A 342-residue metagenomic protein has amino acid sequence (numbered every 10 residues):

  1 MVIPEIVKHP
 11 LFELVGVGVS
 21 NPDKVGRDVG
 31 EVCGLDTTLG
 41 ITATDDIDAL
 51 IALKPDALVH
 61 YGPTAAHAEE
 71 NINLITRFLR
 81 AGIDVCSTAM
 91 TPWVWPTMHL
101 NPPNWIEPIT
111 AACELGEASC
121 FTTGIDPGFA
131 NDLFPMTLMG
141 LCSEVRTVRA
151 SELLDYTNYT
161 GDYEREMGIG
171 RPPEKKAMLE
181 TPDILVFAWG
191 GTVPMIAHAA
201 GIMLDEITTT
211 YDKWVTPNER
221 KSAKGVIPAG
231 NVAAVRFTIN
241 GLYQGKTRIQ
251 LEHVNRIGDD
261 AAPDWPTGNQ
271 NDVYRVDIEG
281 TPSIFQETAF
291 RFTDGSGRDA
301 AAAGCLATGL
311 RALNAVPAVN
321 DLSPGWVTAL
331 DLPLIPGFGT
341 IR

Functional and structural regions predicted by a protein language model:
M1, D45, L53, N73 (+7 more regions): Conserved active-site and cofactor/substrate-binding residues in soluble primary-metabolism enzymes
M1-A81, G201, G304: N-terminal glycine-/serine-/threonine-rich beta1-alpha1-beta2 phosphate-ribose binding loop of Rossmann-like
S20-P22, P63, I83, M90-W93 (+2 more regions): Short, ordered loop/turn segments at secondary-structure junctions
E69-T76, R80-A81, A89-A118: Rossmann-fold NAD(P)-binding glycine/threonine-rich loop
F129-L141: Alpha-helical support elements that line or immediately flank enzyme active sites and cofactor-binding pockets
M139-D264, D272-Y274, A302: Active-site-lining helix/loop region of Rossmann-like oxidoreductase modules
S222-R342: C-terminal active-site/capping subdomain that shapes the small-molecule cofactor and substrate pocket of enzyme
